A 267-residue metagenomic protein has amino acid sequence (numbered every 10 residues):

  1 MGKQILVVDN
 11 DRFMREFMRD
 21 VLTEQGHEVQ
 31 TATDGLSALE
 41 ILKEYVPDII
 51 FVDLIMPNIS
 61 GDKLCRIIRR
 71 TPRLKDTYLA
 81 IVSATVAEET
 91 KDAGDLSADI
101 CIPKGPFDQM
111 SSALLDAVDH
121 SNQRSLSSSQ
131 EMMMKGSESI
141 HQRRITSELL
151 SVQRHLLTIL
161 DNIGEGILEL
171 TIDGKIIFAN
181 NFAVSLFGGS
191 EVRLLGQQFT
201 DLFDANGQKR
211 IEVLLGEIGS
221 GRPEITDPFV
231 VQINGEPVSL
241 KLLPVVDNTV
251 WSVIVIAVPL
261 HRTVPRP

Functional and structural regions predicted by a protein language model:
E16-E24: Charged docking surfaces used in two-component/phosphorelay signaling
Y45-F51: Active-site beta3 strand of CheY-like receiver
M56: Receiver (REC) domain active-site loop signature in two-component systems and cognate sites in sensor histidine kinases
Q109-I163: CheY-like receiver
T146-F187, V192: Sensory modules in modular signal-transduction proteins
F203-N234: Terminal output helix/cap of sensory domains in signal transduction proteins
L240-V253, R262: Short loop/turn elements at sensory-signaling interfaces that couple input to output
